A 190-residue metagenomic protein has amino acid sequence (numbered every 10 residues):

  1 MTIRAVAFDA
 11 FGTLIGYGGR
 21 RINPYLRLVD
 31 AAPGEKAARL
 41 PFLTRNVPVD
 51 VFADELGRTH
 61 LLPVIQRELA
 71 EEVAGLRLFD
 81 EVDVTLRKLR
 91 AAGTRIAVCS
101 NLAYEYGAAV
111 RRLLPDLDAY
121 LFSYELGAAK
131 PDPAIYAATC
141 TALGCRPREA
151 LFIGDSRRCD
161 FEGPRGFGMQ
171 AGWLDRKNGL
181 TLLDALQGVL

Functional and structural regions predicted by a protein language model:
T2-R87, A91-T94, A103, G107 (+2 more regions): N-terminal helical cap/lid subdomain that shapes the substrate entry/recognition surface in HAD-like hydrolases
I3, G93, L117-D118, G168: Short, well-ordered alpha-helix to beta-strand connector turns
D9-A10, C99, I153: Short hydrophobic segments within beta-strands
G19-R20, A109-R112, G163-G166: Short amphipathic alpha-helical segments
I22-L26, L113-D116, T139, M169-Q170: Glycine-rich, phosphate-binding/catalytic loops in enzymes
R95-A97, A119, L151, G172: A structural signal for isolated positions on well-ordered beta-strands in alpha/beta enzyme cores
Y104-L151, C159: Substrate-recognition "cap/lid" segment bordering the active-site pocket of phosphatases
E149-D184: Acidic, Mg2+-coordinating phosphoryl-transfer loop and its flanking beta/alpha structural elements, shared across
